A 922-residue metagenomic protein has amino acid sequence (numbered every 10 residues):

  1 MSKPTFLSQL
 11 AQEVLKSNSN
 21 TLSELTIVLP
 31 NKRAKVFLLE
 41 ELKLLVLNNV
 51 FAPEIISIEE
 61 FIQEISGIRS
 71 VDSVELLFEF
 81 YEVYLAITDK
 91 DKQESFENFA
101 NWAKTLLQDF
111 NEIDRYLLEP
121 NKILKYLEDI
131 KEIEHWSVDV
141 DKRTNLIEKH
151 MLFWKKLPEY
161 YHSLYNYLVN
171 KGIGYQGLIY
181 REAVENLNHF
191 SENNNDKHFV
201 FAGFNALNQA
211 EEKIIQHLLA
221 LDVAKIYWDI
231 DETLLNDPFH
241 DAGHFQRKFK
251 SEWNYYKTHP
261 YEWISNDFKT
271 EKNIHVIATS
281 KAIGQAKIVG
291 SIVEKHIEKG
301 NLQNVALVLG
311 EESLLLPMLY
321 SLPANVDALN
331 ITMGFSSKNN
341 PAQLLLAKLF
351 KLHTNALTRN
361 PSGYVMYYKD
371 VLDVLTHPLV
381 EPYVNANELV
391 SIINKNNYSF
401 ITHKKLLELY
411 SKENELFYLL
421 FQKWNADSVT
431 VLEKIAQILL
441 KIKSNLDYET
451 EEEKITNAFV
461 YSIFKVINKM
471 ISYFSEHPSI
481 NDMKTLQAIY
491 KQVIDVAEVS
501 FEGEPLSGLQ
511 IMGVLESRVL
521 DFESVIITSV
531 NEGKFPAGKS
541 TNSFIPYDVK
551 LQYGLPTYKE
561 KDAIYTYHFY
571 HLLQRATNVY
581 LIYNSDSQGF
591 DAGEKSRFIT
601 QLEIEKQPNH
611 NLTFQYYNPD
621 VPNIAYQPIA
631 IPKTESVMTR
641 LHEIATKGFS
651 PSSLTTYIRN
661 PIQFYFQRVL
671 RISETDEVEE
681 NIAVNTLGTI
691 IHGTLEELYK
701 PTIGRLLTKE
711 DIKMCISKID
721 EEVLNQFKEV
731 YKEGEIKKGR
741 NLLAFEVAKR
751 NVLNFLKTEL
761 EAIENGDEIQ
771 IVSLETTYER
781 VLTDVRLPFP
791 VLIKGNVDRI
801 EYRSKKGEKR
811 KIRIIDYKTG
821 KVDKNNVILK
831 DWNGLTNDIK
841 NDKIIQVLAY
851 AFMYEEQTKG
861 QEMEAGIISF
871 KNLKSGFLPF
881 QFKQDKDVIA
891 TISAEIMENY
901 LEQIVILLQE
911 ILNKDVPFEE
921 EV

Functional and structural regions predicted by a protein language model:
M1, Y160-R181, K197-V200, F268-S280 (+1 more regions): Acidic/glycine-enriched edge-of-secondary-structure segments
M1-S57, I62, S66-D72, I215-Q216 (+3 more regions): Anion-coordinating catalytic cores for phosphoryl-, nucleotidyl-, and glycosidic chemistry
K32-N194, Q209, E388, Y398: Basic/charged alpha-beta structural segments of nucleotide/phosphate-handling enzymes
T144-Y167, A242-T270: Short, compositionally biased "basic patch" segments
F190-N195, H217-D222, L572: Short, conserved loop/helix-junction motifs that constitute active-site signature segments in enzyme catalytic cores
F199-E252: Extended, H/D-rich, highly charged conserved domains that either
S875-P879: Surface-exposed loop-to-helix/strand elements on domain peripheries
F882-K883: Phox homology (PX) phosphoinositide-binding domain
